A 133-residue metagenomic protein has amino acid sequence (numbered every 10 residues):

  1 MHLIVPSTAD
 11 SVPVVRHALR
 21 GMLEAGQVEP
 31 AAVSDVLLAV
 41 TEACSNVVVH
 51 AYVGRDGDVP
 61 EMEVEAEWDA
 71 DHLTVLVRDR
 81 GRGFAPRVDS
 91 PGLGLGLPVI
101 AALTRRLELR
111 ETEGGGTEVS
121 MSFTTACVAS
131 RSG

Functional and structural regions predicted by a protein language model:
M1-H2, V48-G133: Conserved beta-strand-loop-beta-strand hairpin that lines the nucleotide-binding pocket of ATP/GTP-utilizing enzymes
H2-V14: STAS-typified acidic loop motif
A9-V12, G26, E61-W68: Extended beta-strand/beta-hairpin segments
P13, H17, P98-A101: Short, well-ordered alpha-helical segments
H17-T41: Conserved short strand/loop->alpha-helix "switch" segment adjacent to the catalytic nucleotide/phosphoryl-transfer site
E42, N46: Conserved polar catalytic motif of the HATPase_c/GHKL fold
